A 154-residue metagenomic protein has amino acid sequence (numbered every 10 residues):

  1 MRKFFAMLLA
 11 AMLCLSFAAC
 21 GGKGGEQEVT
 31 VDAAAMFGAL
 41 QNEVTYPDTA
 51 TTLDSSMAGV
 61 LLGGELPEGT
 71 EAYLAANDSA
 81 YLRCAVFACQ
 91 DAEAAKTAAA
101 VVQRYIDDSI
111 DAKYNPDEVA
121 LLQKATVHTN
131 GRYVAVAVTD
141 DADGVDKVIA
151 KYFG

Functional and structural regions predicted by a protein language model:
M1-F4, L8: Positively charged n-region of N-terminal signal peptides that target proteins for export
A11-M12: Repetitive helical segments and hydrophobic/amphipathic motifs
L15-A19: C-terminal motif of bacterial Sec signal peptides marking the signal peptidase cleavage site
G21-G154: Mature, Sec-exported extracytoplasmic domains of Gram-positive
